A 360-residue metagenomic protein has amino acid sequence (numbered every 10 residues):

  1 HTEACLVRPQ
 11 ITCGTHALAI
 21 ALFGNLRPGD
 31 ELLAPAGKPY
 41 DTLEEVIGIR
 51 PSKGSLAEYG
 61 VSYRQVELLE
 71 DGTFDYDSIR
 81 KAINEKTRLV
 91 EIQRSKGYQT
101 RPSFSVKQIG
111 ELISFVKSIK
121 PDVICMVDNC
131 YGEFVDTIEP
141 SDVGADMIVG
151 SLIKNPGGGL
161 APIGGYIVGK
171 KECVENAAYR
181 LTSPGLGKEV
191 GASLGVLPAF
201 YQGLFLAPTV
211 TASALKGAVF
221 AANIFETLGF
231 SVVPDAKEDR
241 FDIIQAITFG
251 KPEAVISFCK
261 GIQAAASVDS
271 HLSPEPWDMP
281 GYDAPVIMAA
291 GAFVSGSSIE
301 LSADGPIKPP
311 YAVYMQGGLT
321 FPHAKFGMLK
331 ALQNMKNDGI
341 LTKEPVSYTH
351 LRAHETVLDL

Functional and structural regions predicted by a protein language model:
H1: Metallocofactor- and cofactor-centric catalytic cores in central/energy metabolism, strongly enriched
A4, T12-A212, K216-G217, A222-F225 (+2 more regions): Conserved PLP-enzyme active-site core in the AAT-like
E226-P345: Conserved C-terminal alpha-helix-loop-beta "cap" of PLP-dependent enzymes that closes/shapes the active-site mouth
T349-T356: Conserved small/polar residues in nucleotide/adenosyl-binding loops
L360: Cytosolic catalytic cores of cyclic-nucleotide second-messenger enzymes
